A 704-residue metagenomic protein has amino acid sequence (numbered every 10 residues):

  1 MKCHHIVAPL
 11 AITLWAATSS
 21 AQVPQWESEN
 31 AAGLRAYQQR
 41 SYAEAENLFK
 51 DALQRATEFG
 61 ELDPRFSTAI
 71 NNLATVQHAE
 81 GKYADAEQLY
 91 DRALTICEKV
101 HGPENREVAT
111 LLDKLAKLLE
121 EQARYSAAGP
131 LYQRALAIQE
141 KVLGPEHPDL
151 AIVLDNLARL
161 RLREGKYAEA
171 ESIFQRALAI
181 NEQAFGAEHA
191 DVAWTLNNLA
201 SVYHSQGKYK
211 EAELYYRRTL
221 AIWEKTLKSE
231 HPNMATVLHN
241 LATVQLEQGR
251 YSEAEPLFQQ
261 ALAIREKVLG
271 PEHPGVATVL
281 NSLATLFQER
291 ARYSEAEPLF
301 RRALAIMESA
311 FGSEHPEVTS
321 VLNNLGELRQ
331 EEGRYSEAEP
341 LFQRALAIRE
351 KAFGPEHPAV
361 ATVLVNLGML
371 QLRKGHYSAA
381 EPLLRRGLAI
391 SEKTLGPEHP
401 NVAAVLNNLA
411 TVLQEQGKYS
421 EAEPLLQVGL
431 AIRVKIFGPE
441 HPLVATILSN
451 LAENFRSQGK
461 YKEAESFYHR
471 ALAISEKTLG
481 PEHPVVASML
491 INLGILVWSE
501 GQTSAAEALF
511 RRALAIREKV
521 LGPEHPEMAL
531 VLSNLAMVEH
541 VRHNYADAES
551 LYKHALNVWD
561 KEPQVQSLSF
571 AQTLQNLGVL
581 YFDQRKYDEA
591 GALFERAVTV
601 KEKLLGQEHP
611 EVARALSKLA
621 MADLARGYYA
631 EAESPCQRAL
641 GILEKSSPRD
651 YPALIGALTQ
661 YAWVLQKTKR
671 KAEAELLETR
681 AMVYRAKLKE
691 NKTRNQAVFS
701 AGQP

Functional and structural regions predicted by a protein language model:
V7-A16: Bacterial N-terminal signal peptides
S19-A21: Boundary at the C-terminal end of the N-terminal hydrophobic targeting segment
E27-Q38, P64-A79, R106-E121, P148-R163 (+13 more regions): Conserved alpha-helical positions within TPR/SEL1-like repeat arrays
E58-E61, K99-P103, K141-P145, A179 (+13 more regions): Short coil/turn linkers that connect adjacent helices within long alpha-helical scaffolds, especially alpha-solenoid
Q660-W663, K667-P704: Terminal, low-structured helical/coil segments at or just beyond the last alpha-helical repeat
